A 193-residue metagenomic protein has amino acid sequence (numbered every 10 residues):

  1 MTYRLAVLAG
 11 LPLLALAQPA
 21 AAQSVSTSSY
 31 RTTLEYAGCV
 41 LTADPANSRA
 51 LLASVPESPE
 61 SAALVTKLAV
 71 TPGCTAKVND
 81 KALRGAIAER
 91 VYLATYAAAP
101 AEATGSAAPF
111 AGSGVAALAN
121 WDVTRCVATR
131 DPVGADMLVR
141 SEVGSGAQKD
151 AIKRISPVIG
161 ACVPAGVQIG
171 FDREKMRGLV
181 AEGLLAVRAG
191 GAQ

Functional and structural regions predicted by a protein language model:
M1-L5: Positively charged n-region of N-terminal signal peptides that target proteins for export
A6-A15: Bacterial N-terminal signal peptides
L16-A22: Sec/Tat signal peptide C-region and signal peptidase I cleavage site
A22-Q193: General marker for long, soluble alpha-helical cores
